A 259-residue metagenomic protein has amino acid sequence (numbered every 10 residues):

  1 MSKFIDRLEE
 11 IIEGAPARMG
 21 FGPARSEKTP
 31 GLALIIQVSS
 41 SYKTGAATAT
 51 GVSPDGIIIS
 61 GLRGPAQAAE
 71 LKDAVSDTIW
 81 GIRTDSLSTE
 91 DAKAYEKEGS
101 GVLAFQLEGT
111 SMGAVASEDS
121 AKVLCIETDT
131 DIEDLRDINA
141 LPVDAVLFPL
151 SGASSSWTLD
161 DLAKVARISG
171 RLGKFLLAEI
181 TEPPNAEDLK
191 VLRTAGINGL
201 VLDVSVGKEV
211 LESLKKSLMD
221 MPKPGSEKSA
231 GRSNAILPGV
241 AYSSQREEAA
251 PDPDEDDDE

Functional and structural regions predicted by a protein language model:
M1-S86, E247-E259: Conserved N-terminal beta1-alpha1 strand-loop-helix module at the mouth
G22-K28, A68-S76, E96, S111-D119 (+2 more regions): Surface-exposed amphipathic alpha-helices with a cationic face
I36-S41, I59-G64, I82-L87, A104-G109 (+3 more regions): Structural motif
G45-A49, T89-E98, T130-A140, E182-L200: Catalytic cores of alpha/beta
I57-G64, G99-G113, A145-S155, R193-S217: Glycine-rich phosphate-binding active-site loops on the catalytic face of alpha/beta enzymes
P65, S88-T89, A153-T158, P183-E187 (+1 more regions): Short, small-residue-enriched loops and turns at beta-alpha junctions that line or gate enzyme active sites
L71, V206-E259: C-terminal helical cap(s) of enzyme catalytic domains, especially alpha/beta-barrels
I79-K174, A230-R232: Conserved anion-binding
